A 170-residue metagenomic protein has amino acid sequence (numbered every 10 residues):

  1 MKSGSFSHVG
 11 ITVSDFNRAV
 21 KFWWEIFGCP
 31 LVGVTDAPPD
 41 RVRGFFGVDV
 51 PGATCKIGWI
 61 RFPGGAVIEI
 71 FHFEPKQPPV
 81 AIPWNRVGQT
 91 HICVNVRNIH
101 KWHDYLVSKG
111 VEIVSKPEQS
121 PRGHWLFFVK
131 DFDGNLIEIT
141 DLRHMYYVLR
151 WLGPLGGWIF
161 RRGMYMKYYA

Functional and structural regions predicted by a protein language model:
S5, A53-T54, G88, G123: Exposed loop/turn and edge beta-strand positions of beta-sandwich/beta-sheet ligand-binding modules
V9: Acceptor-substrate binding/catalytic loop of class I
T12-G64: Core segments of cupin and vicinal oxygen chelate
S14-N17, L31-G33, F62-A66, H72-L136 (+1 more regions): Vicinal oxygen chelate
P39, P75, P121, R143-Y146: A short acidic/small-residue loop/turn micro-motif
H144-I159: A short, polar/charged loop-to-alpha-helix boundary motif
